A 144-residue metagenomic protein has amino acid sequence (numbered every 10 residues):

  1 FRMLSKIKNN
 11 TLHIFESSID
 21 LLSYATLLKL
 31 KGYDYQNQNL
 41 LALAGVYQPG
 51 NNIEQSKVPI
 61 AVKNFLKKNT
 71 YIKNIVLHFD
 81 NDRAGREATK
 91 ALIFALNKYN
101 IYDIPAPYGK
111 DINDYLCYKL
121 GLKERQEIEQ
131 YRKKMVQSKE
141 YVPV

Functional and structural regions predicted by a protein language model:
F1-N9: Glycine-/acidic-rich phosphate or pyrophosphate-binding loops and their flanking alpha/beta elements
K8-H13, N74-V76: Short active-site oxyanion
E16-S17, N81: Helix N-cap/beta->alpha junction signal
D20: Conserved Rossmann-like nucleotide-cofactor binding loop
L28-V144: TOPRIM fold recognition
